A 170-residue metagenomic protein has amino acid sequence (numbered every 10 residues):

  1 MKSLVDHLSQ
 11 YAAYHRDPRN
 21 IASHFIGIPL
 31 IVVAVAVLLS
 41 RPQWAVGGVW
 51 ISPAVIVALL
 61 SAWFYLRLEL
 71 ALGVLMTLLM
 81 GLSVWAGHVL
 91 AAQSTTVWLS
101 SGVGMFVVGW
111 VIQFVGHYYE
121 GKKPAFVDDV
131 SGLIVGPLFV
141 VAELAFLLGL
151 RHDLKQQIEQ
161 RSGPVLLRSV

Functional and structural regions predicted by a protein language model:
M1-A13, Y118-V170: Membrane-proximal soluble regions of multi-pass membrane proteins
M1-D6, N20, A45-G47: Short, charged cytosolic
L8-P29, V37-L39, S61-A71, Y119 (+1 more regions): Membrane interfacial helix-start motif at the N-side
L30-V37, V84-G87, V103-M105, A142-F146 (+2 more regions): Hydrophobic alpha-helical transmembrane segments
V33-A36, I56-F64, M80-V84: Hydrophobic, membrane-inserted alpha-helices
S40-V55, L99-M105: Structural signature of hydrophobic alpha-helical transmembrane segments
L59-L72, M76, V89, M105-G121 (+2 more regions): Transmembrane alpha-helical segments that form the membrane-embedded catalytic/substrate-channel core of multi-pass
G73-L82, D128-V130: Cytoplasmic-side transmembrane-helix entry/capping segments in multi-pass membrane proteins
